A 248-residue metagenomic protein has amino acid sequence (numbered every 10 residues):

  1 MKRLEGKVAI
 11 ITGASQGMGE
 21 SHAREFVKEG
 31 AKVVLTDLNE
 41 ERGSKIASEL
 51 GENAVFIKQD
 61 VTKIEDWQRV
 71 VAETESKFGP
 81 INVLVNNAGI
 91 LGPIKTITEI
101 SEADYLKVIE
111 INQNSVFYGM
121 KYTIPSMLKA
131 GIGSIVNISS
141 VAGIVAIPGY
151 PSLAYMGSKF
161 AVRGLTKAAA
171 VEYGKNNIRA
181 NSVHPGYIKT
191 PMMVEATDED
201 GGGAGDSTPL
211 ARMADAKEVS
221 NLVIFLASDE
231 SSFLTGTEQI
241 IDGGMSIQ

Functional and structural regions predicted by a protein language model:
L4-V33: Canonical Rossmann dinucleotide-binding motif of NAD(H)/NADP(H)-dependent dehydrogenases/reductases, specifically
L91-I94, I224, T235-Q248: Short C-terminal tail/terminal secondary-structure segment of NAD(P)H-dependent dehydrogenase/reductase domains
K95-I97, S101-L106, M193, A204: Substrate-binding pocket helix/loop in short-chain dehydrogenase/reductase
M120, S158, T166: Active-site helix of classical SDR
P125, V171-K175, S232: Alpha-helical segment proximal to the catalytic Tyr-Lys
S140: Residue(s) in the substrate-gating loop at a strand-loop-helix junction that position the organic substrate next
T208-V219, E230: A conserved structural motif in NAD(P)-dependent oxidoreductases
